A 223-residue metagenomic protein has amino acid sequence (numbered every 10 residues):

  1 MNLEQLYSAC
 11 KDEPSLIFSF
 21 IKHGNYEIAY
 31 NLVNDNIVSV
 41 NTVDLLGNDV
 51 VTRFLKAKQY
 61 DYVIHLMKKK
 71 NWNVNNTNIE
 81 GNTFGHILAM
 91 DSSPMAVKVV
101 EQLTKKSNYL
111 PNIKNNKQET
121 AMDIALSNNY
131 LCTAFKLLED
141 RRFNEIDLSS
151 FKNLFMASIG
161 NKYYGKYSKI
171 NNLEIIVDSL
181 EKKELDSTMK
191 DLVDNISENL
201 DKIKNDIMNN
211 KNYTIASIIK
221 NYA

Functional and structural regions predicted by a protein language model:
M1-N48: N-terminal segments that cap or nucleate solenoid repeat domains
Y7, P14-K22, Y30, T52 (+5 more regions): Amphipathic alpha-helical repeat scaffolds
Y7, Y30, T104, K152 (+6 more regions): Residue-level detector of alpha-helical secondary structure
S19-N25, R53-Q59, I87-M95, I124-L131 (+1 more regions): Ankyrin repeat A-helix N-terminal signature
I28, Y62, M95, V99 (+4 more regions): Conserved ankyrin/ankyrin-like repeat signature
N31-V38, I64-N73, E101-L110, K136-N144 (+2 more regions): Ankyrin repeat domain, specifically the short helix-to-loop turn at the C-terminus of the second helix of each repeat
V40-V43, V74-T77, P111-K114, E145-D147: Ankyrin repeat boundary signal
